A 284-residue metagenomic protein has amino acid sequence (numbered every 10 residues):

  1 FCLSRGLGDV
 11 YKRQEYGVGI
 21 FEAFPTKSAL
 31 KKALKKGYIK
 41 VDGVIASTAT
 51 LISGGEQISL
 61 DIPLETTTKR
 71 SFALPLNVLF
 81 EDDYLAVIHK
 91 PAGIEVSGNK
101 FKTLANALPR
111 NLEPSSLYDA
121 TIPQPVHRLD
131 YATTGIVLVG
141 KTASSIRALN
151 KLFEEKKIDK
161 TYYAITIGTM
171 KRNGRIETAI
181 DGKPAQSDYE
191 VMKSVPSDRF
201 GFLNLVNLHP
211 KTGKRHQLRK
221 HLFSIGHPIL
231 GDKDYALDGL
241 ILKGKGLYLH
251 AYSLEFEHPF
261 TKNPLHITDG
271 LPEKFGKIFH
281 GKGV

Functional and structural regions predicted by a protein language model:
R5-K32, E190-L203, H221-V284: Pseudouridine synthases involved in rRNA/tRNA modification
R5-Q186, K274-F279: RNA pseudouridine synthases
K36, D42, T212, F260-T261: Residue-level recognition of short loop/turn positions
S47-L51, N207, G246: Short, surface-exposed secondary-structure edge patches
L149, N204, K214-L222: Short beta-strand segments enriched for Tyr within beta-sheet-rich domains, predominantly fibronectin type III
I167, H209, E257-P259: A generic structural motif
